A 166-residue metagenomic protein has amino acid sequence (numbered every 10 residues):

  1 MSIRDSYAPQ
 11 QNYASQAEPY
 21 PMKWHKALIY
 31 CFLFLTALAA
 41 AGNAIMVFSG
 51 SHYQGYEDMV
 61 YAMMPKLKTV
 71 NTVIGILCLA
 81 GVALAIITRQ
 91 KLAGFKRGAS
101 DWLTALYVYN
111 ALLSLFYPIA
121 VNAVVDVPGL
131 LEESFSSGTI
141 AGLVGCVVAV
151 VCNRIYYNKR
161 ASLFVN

Functional and structural regions predicted by a protein language model:
S2-N166: Topology signature of small-to-medium multi-pass alpha-helical membrane proteins
